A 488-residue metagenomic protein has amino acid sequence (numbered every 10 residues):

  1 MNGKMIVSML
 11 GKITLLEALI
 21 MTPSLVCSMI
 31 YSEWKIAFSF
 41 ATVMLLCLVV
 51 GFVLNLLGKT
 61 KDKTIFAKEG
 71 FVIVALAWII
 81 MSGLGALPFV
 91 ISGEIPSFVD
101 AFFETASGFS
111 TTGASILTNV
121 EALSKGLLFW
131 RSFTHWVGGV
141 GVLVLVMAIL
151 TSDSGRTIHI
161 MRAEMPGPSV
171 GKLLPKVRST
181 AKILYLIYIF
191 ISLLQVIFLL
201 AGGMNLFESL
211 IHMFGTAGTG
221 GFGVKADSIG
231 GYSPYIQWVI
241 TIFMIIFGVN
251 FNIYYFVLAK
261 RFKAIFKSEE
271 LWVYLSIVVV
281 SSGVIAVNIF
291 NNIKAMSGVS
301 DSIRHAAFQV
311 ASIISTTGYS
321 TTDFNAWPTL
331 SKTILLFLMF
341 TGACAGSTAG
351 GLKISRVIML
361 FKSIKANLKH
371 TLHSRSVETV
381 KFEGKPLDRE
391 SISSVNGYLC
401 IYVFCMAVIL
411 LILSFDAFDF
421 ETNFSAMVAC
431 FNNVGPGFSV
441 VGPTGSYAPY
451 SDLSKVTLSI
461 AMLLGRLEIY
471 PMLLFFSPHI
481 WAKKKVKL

Functional and structural regions predicted by a protein language model:
M1-L488: Membrane-proximal intracellular helices of multi-pass ion channels
